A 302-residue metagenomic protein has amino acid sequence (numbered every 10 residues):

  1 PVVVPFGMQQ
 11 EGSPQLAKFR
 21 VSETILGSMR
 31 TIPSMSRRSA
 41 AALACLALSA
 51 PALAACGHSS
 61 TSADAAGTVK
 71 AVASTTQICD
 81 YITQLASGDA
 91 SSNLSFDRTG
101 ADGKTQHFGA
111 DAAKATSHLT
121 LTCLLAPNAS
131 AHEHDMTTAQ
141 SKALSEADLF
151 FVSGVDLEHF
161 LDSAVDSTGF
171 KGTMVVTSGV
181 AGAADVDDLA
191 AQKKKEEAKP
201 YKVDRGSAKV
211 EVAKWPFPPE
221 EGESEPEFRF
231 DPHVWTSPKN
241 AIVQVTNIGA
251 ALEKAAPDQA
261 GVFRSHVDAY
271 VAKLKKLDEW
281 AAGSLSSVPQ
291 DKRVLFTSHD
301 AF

Functional and structural regions predicted by a protein language model:
P1-M35: N-terminal secretory signal peptides that target proteins for export/translocation
P5, Q15-K18, I25, A42-A47 (+2 more regions): Acidic/proline-rich low-complexity IDRs
P5-M8, R37, A50, E227: Residue-level detector of transmembrane insertion/anchoring sites
I25-L26, A42, A55-F302: Extracytoplasmic metal-acquisition and chelation regions
R30-S59: Secretory targeting and sorting signals
